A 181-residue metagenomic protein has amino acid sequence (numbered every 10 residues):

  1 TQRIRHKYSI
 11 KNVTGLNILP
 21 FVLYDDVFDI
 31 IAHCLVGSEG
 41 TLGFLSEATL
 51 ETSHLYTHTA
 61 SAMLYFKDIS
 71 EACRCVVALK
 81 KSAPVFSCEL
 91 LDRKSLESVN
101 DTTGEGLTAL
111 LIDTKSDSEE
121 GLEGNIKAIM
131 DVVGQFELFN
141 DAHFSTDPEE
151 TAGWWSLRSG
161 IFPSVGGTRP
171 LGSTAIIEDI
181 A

Functional and structural regions predicted by a protein language model:
T1-A181: Noncatalytic alpha-helical scaffold of FAD-dependent oxidoreductases
